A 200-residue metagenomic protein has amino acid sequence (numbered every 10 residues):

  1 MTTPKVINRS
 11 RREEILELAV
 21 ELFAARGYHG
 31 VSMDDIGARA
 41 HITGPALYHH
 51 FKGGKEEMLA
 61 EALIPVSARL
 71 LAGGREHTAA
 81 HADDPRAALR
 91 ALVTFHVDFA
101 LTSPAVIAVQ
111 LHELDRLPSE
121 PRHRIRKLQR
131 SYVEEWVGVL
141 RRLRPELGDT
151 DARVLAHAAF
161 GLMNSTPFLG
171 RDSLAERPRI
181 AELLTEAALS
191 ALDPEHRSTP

Functional and structural regions predicted by a protein language model:
M1-S10, H196-P200: N-terminal intrinsically disordered/low-complexity leader segments
T2-T3, R11-E14, L18, L22-E57: Helix-turn-helix
I15-F23, H96, M163, A188: Short hydrophobic clusters on alpha-helical segments that form packing/core surfaces in small helical domains
F51, M58-V66, Q110: Alpha-helical DNA-contacting segments of helix-turn-helix folds
A62, V66, L70, H96 (+4 more regions): Hydrophobic/aromatic residues within well-ordered alpha-helical segments
E76-T102, L155: Hydrophobic alpha-helical connector segments
I107-L111, P121-R130, R141-A188, E195-P200: Hydrophobic/aromatic-rich alpha-helical bundle segments in the mid-to-C-terminal region
